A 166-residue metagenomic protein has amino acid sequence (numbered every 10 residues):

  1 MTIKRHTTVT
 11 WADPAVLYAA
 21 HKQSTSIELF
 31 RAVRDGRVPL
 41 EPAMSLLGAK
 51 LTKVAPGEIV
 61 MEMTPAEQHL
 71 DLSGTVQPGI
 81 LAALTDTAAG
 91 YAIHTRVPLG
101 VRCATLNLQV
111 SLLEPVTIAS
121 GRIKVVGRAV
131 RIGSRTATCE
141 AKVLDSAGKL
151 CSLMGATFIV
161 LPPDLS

Functional and structural regions predicted by a protein language model:
M1-S166: Terminal targeting signals and extreme-terminal segments of soluble enzymes
